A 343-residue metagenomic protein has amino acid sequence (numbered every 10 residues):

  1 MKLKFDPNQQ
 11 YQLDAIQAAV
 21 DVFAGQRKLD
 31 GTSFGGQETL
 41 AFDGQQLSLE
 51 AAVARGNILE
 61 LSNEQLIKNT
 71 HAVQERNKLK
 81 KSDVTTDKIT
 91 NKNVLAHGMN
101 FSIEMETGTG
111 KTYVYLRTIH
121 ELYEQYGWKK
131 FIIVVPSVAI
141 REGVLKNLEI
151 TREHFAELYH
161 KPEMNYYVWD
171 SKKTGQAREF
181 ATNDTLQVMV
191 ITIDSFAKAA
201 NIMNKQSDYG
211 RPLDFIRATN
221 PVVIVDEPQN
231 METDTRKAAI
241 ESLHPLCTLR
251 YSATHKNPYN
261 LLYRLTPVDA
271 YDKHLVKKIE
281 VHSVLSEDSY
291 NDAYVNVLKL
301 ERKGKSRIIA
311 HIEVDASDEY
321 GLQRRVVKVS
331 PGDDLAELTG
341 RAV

Functional and structural regions predicted by a protein language model:
M1-V343: RecA-like P-loop NTPase motor core of helicase/translocase proteins
